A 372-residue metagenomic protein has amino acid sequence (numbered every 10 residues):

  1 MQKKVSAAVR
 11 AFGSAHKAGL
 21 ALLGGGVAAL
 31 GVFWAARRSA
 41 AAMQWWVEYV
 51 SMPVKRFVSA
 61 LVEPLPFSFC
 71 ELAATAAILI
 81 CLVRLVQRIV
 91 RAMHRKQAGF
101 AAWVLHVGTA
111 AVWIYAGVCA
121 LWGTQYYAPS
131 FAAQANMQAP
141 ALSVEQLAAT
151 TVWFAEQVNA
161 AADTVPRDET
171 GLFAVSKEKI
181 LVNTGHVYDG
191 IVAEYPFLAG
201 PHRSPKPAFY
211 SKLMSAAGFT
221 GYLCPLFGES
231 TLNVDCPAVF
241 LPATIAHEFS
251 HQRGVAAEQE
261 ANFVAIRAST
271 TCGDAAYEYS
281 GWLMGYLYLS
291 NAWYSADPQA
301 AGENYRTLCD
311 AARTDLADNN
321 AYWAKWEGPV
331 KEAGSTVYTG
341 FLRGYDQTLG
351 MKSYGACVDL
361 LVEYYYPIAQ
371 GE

Functional and structural regions predicted by a protein language model:
V5, V9-G13, L85-T109: Cytoplasmic juxtamembrane regions at transmembrane-helix boundaries
V27-V90: Membrane-embedded alpha-helical segments of integral membrane proteins
P66, L241-R267: Active-site recognition of the HExxH zinc-binding catalytic motif
C81-V86, F100-A132: Transmembrane alpha-helices and immediately adjacent membrane-cytoplasm interface residues in multi-pass integral
T124-A193: Membrane-interface segments at or immediately adjacent to transmembrane helices that form the boundary between
L147, A256-A301: Post-HExxH zinc-binding segment in Zn-dependent metallohydrolases
P166-V234, A238: Auxiliary, metal-adjacent structural segments of Zn-dependent hydrolase domains
A312-E372: Pan-zinc metallopeptidase signature
